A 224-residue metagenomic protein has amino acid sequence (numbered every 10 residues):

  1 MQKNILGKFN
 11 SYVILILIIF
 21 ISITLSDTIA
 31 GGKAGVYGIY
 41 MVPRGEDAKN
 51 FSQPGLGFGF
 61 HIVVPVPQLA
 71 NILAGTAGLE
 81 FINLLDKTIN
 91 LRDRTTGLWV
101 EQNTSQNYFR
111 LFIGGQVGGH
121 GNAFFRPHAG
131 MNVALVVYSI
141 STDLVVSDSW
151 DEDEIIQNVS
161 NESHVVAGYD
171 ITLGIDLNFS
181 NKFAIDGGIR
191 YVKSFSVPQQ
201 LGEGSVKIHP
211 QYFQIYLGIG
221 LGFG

Functional and structural regions predicted by a protein language model:
M1-G32, G224: Cleavable N-terminal export/targeting peptides
I29, K33-G35, Q53-L56: N-terminal leader/capping segments at the start of a protein or of a new domain
K33, I72-A74, F124-H128, D170 (+3 more regions): Membrane-spanning beta-strand positions in outer-membrane beta-barrel proteins
I39-H61, H164: Surface-exposed strand-loop-strand hairpins of Gram-negative outer-membrane beta-barrel proteins
V42, F58-S149, P210-G224: Gram-negative (and chloroplast) outer-membrane scaffold detector with strong preference for beta-barrel transmembrane
P43-N50, T96-N103, E154-N161, L201-K207: Extracellular loop and loop/strand-boundary signature of outer-membrane beta-barrel proteins
L84, Y169-G224: Predominantly the C-terminal beta-signal and adjacent terminal strand-loop region of outer-membrane beta-barrel
L135-D186: A charged, solvent-exposed segment within the mature domains of Sec-exported extracytoplasmic proteins
